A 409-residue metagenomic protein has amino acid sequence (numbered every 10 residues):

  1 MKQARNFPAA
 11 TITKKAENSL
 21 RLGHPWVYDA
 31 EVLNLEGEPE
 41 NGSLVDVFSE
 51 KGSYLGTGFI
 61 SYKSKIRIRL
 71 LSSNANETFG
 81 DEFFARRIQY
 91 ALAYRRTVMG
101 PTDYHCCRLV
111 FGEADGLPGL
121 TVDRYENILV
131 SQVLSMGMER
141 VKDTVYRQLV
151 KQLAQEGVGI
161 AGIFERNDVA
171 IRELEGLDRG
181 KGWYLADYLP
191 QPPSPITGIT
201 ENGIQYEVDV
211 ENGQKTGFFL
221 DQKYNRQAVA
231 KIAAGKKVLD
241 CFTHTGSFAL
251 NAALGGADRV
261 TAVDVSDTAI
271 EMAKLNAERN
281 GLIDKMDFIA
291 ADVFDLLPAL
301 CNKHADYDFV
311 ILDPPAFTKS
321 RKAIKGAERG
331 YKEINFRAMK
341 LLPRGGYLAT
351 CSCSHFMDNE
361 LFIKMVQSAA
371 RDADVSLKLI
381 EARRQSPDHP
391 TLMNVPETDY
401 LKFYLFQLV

Functional and structural regions predicted by a protein language model:
M1-E126: Non-catalytic accessory regions of SAM-dependent methyltransferases
G112-D123, D143-F218: Non-catalytic substrate-recognition/targeting regions of SAM-dependent transferases
G235-H244: Conserved class I S-adenosyl-L-methionine
T245-D258: Conserved SAM-binding loop of SAM-dependent methyltransferases across substrates and taxa, primarily the Class I
R259-D264: Conserved SAM-binding motif I beta-strand of class I
T268-F309: S-adenosyl-L-methionine
Y307-R337: Mobile active-site "lid"/loop adjacent to the S-adenosyl-L-methionine
E333, Y347-V409: C-terminal catalytic and target-recognition region of SAM-dependent MTase-like enzymes, primarily methyltransferases
